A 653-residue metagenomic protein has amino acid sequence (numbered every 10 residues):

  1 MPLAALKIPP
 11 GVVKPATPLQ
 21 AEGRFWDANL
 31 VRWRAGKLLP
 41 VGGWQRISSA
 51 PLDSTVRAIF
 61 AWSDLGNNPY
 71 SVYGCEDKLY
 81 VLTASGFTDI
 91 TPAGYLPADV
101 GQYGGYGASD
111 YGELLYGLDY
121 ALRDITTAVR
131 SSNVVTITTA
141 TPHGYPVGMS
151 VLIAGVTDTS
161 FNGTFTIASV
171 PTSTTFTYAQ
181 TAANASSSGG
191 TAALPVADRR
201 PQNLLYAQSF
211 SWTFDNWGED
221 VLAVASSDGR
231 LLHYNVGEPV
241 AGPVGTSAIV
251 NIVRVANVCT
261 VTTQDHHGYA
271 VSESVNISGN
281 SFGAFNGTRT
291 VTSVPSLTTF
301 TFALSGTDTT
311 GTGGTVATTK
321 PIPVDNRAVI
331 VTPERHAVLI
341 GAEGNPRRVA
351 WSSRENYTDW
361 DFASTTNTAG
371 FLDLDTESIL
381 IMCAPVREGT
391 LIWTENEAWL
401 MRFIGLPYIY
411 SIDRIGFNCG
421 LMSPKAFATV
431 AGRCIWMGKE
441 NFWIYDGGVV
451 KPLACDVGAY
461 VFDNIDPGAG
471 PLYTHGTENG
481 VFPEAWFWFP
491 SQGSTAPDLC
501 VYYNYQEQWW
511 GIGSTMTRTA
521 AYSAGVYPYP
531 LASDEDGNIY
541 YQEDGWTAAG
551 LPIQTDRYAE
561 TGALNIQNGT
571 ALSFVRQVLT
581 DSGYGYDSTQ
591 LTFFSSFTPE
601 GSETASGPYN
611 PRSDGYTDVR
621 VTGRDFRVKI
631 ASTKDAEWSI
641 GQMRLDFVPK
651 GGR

Functional and structural regions predicted by a protein language model:
M1-Y120, N203, S211-T213, N418-R653: Beta-sheet repeat architectures centered on beta-propellers
P15-A16, I90-S211, E238-V324: Small/polar beta-strand repeat architecture
G43-W62, P201-A207, V240-V244, K320-Y473 (+1 more regions): Beta-propeller and closely related beta-pinwheel folds
N68-Y70, E219, E388: Structural hallmark of WD40 beta-propellers
V72, R123-R130, T166-V170, S211-D215 (+7 more regions): Short, exposed beta-strand/loop patches in secreted or surface proteins that constitute
L79-Y80, G229-L231, P346, A398 (+2 more regions): Structural signal for beta-propeller blades
H143-S150, H267-Y269, E273-S274, L339 (+2 more regions): Beta-rich globular "head" domains
W217-Y234, P239-P243: Hydrophobic or amphipathic alpha-helical targeting/insertion segments
